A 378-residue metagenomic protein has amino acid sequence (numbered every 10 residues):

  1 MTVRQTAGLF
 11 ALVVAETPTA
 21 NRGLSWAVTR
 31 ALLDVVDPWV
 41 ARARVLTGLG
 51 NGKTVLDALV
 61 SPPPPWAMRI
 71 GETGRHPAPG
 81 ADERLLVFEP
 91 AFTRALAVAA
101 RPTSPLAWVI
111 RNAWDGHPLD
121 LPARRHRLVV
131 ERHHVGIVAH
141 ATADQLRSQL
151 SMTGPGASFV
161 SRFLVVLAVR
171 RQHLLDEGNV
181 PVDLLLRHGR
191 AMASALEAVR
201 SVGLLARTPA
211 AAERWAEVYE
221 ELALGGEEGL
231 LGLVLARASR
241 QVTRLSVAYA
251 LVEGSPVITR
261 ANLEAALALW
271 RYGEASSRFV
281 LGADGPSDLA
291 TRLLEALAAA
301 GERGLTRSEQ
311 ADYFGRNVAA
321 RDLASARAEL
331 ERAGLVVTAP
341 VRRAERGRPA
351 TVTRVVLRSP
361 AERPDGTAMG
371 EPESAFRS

Functional and structural regions predicted by a protein language model:
M1-S378: Phosphate-handling catalytic cores of nucleic-acid transaction enzymes
